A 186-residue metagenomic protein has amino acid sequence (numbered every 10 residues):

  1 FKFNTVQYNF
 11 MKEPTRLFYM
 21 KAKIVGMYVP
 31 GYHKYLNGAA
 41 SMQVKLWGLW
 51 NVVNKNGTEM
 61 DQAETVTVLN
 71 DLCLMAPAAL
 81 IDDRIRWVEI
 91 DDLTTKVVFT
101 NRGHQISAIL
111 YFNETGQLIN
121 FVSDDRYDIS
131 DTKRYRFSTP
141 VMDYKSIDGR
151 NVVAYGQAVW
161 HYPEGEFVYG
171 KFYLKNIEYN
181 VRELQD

Functional and structural regions predicted by a protein language model:
F1-Q7, V29, A78-E89, H104-S107 (+1 more regions): Short small/polar-residue motifs
F1-W50: N-terminal mature ectodomain segment of secretory-pathway/periplasmic proteins
F10-P14, W87-T94, I147: Short, ordered beta-strand-loop transition motifs
K23-Y28, K45-V52, D124-D128, A158-P163: Short, solvent-exposed aromatic-acidic interface loops
V29-L36, N51-M60, I109-F112, V168-Y173: Short amphipathic beta-strand/extended segments with alternating polar/hydrophobic composition
V44-N101, D131-T132: Flexible, processing/modification-adjacent segments and terminal tails in exported/periplasmic/extracellular proteins
K96-E183: Gly/Pro-enriched, hydrophobic low-complexity segments that function as extracytoplasmic propeptides/linkers
